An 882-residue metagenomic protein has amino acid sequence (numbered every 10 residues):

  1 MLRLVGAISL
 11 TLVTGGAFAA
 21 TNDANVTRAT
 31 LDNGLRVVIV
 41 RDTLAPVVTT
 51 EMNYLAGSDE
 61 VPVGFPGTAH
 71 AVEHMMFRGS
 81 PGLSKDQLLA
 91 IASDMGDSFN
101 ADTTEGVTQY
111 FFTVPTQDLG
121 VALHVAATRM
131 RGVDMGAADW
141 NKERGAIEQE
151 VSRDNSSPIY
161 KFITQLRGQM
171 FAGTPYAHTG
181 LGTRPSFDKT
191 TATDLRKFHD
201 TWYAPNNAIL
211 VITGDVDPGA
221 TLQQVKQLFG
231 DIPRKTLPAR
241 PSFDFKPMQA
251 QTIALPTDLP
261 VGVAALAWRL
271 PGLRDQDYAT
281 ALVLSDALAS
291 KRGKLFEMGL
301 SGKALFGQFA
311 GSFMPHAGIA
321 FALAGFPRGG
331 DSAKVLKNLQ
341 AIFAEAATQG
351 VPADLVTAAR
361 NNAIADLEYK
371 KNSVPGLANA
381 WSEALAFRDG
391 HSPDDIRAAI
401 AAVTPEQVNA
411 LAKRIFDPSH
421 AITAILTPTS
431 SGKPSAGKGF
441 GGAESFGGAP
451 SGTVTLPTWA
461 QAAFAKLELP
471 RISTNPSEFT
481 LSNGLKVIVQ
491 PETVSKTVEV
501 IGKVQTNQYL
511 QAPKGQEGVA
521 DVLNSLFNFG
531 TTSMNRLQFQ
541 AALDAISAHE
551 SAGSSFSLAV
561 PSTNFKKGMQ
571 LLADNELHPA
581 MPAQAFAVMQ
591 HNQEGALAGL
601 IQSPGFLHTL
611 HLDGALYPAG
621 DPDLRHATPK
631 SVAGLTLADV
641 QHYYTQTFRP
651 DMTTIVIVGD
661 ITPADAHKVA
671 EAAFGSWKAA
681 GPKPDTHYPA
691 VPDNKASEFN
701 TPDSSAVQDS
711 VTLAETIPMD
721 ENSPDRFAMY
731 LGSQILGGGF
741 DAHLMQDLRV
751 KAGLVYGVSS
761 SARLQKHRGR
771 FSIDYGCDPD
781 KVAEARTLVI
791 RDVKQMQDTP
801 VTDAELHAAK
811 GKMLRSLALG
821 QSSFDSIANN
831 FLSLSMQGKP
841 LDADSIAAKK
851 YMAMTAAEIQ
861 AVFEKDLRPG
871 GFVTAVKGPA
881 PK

Functional and structural regions predicted by a protein language model:
M1-F18: Gram-negative bacterial Sec-dependent N-terminal signal peptides
L12, F18-V37, D217-P256, A267 (+6 more regions): Proteolytic maturation boundary segments
A20-A29, E150, G168-A208, T236-D244 (+10 more regions): Histidine-acidic residue clusters that define the catalytic metal-binding segment of zinc metallopeptidase domains
V40, A45-A71, K85-R129, I159-P185 (+12 more regions): M16 family metallopeptidases and their MPP-like homologs
H70, L284, G732: Conserved GTPase G-domain substructure that encodes guanine base recognition and part of the catalytic core, centered
K85, P218-L222, Q276, S332-A333 (+4 more regions): Extracytoplasmic/secreted cell-surface and envelope-processing proteins
R144, T164, T193-L228, H420-A421 (+4 more regions): Non-catalytic, conformational "gating/processing" segments within enzyme and secreted inhibitor domains
E148-D154, D244-D258, N361-K370, S562 (+3 more regions): Short, conserved secondary-structure transition motifs
